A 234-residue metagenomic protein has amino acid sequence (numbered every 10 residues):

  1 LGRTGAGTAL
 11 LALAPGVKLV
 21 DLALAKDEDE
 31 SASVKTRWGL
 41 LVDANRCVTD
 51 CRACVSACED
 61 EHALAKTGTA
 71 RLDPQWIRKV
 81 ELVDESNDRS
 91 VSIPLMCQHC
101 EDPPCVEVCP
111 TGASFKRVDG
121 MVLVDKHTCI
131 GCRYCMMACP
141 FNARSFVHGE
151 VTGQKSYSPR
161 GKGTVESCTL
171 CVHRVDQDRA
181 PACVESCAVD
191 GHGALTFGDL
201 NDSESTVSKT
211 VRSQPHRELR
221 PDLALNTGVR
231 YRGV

Functional and structural regions predicted by a protein language model:
L1-V234: Non-ligating segments of multi-cofactor redox enzymes
